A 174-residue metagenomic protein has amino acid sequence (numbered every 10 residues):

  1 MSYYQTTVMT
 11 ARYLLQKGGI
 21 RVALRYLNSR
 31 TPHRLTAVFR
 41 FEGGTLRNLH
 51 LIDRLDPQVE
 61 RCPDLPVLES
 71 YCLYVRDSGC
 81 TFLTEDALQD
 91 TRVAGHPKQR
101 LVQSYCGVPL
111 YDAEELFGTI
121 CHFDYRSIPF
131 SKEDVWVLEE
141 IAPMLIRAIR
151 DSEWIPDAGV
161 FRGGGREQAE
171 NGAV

Functional and structural regions predicted by a protein language model:
M1-P63, E140, D151-V174: Intrinsically disordered, low-complexity terminal regulatory regions
R30, P97-V102: Short loop/turn motifs at secondary-structure junctions and domain boundaries
L35, G107, T119: Short hydrophobic/aromatic beta-strand element in the GNAT-like acyltransferase core that lines or flanks the acyl-donor
F41-L46, P57-G95: Regulatory sensory and allosteric helical modules in signal-transduction proteins and certain transcription factors
S104-Y111: A short, aliphatic-rich beta-strand micro-motif
E114-D124: Sensory beta-strand/linker motifs that couple input domains to effectors
F123-E140, I149-D157: Regulatory loop-to-helix N-cap segments in sensory/regulatory domains that couple ligand/signal detection
